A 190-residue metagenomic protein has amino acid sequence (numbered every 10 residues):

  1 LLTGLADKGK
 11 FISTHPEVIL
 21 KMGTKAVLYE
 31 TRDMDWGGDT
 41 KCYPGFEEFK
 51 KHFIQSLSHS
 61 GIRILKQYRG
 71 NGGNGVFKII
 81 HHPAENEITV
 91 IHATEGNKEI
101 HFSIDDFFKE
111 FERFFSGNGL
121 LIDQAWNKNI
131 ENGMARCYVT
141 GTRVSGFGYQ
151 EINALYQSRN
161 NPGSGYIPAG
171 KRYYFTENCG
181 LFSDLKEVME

Functional and structural regions predicted by a protein language model:
L1-Q55, N71: Conserved N-proximal alpha/beta basic substrate-recognition cap immediately N-terminal to, or forming the N-lobe
I12-S13, I64, I122: Structural detector of well-ordered beta-strand residues that form the stable sheet scaffold of enzyme domains
H15, Q67-Y68, A125-W126: Fold-independent oxyanion-binding glycine-rich loops and adjacent beta-strand/coil segments at enzyme active sites
V27-Y29, K50-H52, R63-L65, D106-R113: Intrinsically disordered, low-complexity boundary segments flanking structured domains
R32-T40, H59-Q67, N86-I88: A polyampholytic, Gly/Pro-enriched intrinsically disordered region
S58-G61, N74, K78-M189: Phosphate-binding site of ATP-dependent enzymes
